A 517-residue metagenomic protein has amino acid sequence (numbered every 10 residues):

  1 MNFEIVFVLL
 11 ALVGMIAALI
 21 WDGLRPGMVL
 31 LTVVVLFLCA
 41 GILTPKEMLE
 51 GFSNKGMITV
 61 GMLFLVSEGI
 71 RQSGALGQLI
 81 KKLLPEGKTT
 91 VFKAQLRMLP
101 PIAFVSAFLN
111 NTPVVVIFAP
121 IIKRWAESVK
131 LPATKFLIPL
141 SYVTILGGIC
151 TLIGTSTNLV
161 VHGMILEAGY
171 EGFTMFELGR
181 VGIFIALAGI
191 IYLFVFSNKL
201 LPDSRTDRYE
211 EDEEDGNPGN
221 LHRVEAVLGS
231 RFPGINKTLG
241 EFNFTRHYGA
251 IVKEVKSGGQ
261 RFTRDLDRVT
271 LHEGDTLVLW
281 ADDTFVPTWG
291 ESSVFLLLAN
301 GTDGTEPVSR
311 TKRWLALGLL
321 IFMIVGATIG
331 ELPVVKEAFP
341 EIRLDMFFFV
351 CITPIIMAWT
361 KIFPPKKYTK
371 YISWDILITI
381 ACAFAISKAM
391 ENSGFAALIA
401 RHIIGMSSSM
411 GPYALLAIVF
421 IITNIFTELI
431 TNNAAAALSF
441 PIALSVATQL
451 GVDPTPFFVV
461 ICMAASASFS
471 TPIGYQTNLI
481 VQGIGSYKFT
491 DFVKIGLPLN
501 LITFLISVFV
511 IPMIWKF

Functional and structural regions predicted by a protein language model:
M1-G61, L65, R180, V195 (+6 more regions): Hydrophobic transmembrane alpha-helices of multi-pass small-molecule transporters
M1-L10, M28, S53-L65, A107-V115 (+4 more regions): Structural signature of hydrophobic alpha-helical transmembrane segments
L9, F92-F104, K130-G147, F176-L178 (+2 more regions): Alpha-helical transmembrane segments of multi-pass membrane proteins
M15-L24, P101-N110, Y142-I153, V325-L332 (+2 more regions): Transmembrane alpha-helix interface/packing and boundary motifs in multi-pass membrane proteins, characterized by
M28, T32-V35, C39-V129, G189-F194 (+2 more regions): Membrane-embedded alpha-helical segments and adjacent helix-loop junctions characteristic of multi-pass solute
V34, G77-K81, T112-W125, L137-S141 (+6 more regions): Re-entrant/interfacial helical elements at transmembrane boundaries that shape and gate the permeation pathway
S128-D203, D207, R231, N478-V510: Membrane-core helix-loop-helix motifs of multi-pass transport proteins
A400-S486, T490, K494-T503, F509-M513: Generic detector of multi-pass transmembrane helix bundles and their immediately adjacent loops in polytopic membrane
